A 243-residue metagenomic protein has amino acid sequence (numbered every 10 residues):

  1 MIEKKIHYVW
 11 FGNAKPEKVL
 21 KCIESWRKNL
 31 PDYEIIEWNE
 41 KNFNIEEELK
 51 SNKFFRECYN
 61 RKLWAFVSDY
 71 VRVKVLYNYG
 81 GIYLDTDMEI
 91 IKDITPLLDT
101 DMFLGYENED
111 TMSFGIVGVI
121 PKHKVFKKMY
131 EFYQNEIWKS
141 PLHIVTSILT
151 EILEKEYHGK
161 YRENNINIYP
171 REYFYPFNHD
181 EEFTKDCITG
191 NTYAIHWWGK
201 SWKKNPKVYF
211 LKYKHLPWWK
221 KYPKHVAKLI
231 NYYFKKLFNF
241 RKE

Functional and structural regions predicted by a protein language model:
M1-S68, T86-E243: Glycosyltransferase-associated regions of secretory-pathway enzymes, highlighting luminal stem/catalytic domains
D69-G80: Small-residue hinge/turn detector
I82-L84: Short aromatic-hydrophobic micro-motifs that form the base-stacking/packing surface for donor nucleotide recognition
